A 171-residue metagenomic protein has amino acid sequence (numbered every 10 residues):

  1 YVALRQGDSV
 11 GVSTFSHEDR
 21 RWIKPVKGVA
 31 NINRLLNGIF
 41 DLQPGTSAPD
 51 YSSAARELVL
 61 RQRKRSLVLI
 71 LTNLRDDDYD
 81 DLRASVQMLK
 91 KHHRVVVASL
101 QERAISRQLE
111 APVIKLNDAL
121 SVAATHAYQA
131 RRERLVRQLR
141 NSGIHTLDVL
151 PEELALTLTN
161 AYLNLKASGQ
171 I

Functional and structural regions predicted by a protein language model:
Y1-I171: Exposed, interaction-prone extracellular/peripheral surfaces
